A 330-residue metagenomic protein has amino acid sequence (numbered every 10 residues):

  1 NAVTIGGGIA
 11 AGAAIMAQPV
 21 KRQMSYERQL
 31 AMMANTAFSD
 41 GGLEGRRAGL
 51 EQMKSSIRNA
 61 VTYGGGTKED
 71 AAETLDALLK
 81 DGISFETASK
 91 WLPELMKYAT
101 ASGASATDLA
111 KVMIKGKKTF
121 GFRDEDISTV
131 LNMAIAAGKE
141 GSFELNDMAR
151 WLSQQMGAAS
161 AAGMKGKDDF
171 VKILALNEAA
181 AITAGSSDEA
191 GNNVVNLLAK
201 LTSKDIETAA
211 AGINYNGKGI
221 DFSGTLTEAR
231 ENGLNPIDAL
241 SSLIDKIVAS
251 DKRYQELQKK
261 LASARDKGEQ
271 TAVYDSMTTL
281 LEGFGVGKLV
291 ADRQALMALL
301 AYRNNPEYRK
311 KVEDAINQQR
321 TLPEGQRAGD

Functional and structural regions predicted by a protein language model:
N1-K111, K118-T129, G138-A149, A162-K167 (+1 more regions): A short, structural motif
K54, A71-A77, T87-A99, A106-T119 (+3 more regions): Alpha-helical architecture feature
